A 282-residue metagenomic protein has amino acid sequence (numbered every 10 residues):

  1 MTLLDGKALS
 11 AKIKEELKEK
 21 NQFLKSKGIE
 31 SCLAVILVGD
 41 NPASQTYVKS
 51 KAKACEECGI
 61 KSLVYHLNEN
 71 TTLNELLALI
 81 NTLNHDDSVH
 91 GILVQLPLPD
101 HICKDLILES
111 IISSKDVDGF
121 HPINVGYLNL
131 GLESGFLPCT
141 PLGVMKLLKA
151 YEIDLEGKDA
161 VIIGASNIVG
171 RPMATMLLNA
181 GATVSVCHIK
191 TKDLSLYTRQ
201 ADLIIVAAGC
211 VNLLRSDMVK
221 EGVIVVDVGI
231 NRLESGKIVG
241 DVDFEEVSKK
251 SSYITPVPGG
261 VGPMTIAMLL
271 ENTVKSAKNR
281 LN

Functional and structural regions predicted by a protein language model:
M1-I29: Positively charged, low-complexity intrinsically disordered leader regions
S31-G39: Short beta-strand segments enriched in small/hydrophobic residues
V38-A52, L132-I224, K237-E246: Glycine-rich phosphate/diphosphate-binding loop of Rossmann-like nucleotide-binding domains
C55-E69, V184-V186: Short beta-strand elements in bilobed, periplasmic/extracellular small-molecule ligand-binding domains
E75-D87: Short, well-structured alpha-helical segments in soluble
V94-L155: Anion-binding alpha/beta catalytic cores of soluble intermediary-metabolism enzymes, centered on
P97, A208-C210, G229-I230: Short glycine-/small-residue-rich Rossmann-like dinucleotide-binding loops
D105-H121, V125, G229-L281: Rossmann-fold NAD(P)-binding glycine/threonine-rich loop
